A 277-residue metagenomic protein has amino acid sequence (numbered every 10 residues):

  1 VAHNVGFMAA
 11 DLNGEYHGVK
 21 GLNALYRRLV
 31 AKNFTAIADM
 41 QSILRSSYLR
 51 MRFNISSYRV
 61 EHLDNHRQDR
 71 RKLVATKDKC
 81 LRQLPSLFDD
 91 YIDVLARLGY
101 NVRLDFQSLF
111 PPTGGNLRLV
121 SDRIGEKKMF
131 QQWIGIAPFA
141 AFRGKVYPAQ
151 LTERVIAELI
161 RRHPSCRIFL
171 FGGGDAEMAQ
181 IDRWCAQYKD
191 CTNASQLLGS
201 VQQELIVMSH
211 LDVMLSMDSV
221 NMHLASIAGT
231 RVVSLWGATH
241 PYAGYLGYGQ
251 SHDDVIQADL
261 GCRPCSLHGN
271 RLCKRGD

Functional and structural regions predicted by a protein language model:
V1-D277: Catalytic machinery of carbohydrate-active enzymes, primarily nucleotide-sugar-dependent glycosyltransferases
